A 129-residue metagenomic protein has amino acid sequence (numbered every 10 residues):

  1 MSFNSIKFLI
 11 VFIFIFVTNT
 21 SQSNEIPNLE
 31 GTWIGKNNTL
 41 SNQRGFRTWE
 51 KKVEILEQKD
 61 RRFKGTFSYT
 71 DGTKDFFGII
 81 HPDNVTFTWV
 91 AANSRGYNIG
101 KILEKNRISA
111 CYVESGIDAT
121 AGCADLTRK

Functional and structural regions predicted by a protein language model:
M1-L9: Bacterial N-terminal signal peptides that target proteins for export
I10-I15: Hydrophobic helical h-region of N-terminal Sec-dependent signal peptides in bacterial secretory/periplasmic proteins
S21-E25: Boundary at the C-terminal end of the N-terminal hydrophobic targeting segment
P27-K52, F76-K129: Beta-sheet ligand-binding and adhesion/scaffold domains
R47-K74: N-terminal, post-signal-peptide region of Sec/Tat-exported proteins
